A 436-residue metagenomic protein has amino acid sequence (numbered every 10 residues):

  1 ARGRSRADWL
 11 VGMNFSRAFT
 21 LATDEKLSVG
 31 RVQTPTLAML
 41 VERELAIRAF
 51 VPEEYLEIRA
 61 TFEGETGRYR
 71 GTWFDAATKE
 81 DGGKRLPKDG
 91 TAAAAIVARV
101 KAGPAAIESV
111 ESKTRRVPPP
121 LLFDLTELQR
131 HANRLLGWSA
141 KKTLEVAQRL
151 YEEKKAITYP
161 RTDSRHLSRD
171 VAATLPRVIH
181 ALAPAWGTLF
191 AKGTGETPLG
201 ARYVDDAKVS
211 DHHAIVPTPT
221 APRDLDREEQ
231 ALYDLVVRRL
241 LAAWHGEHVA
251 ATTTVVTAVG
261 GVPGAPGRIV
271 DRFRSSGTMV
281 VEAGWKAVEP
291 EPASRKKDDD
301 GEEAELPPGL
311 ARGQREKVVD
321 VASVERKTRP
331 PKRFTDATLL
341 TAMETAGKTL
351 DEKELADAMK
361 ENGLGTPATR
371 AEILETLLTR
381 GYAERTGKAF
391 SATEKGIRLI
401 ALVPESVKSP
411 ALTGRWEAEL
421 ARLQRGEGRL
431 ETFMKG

Functional and structural regions predicted by a protein language model:
A1-T114, G195, V209-M279, A283: Phosphate-backbone binding and catalysis cores of DNA-processing enzymes
A7-L10, V146-A147, M434: Short alpha-helical scaffolding segments that buttress acidic/His motifs in well-ordered protein cores
V11, I47-E53, K155-R161, R429-T432: Short amphipathic alpha-helical segments at helix boundaries and their inter-helical linkers
G12, G30, G284, G313 (+3 more regions): Glycine-centered flexibility motif
A22, K26, I47, A172-T174 (+2 more regions): Hydrophobic alpha-helical segments
P87-L232, L240, W244-T252, P263-A265 (+1 more regions): Structured DNA-binding interfaces in DNA transaction proteins
M279-A293: Short, His- and charge-rich active-site/binding loops that engage polyanionic ligands
A411-G436: Non-catalytic DNA-recognition/assembly elements of restriction-modification systems
